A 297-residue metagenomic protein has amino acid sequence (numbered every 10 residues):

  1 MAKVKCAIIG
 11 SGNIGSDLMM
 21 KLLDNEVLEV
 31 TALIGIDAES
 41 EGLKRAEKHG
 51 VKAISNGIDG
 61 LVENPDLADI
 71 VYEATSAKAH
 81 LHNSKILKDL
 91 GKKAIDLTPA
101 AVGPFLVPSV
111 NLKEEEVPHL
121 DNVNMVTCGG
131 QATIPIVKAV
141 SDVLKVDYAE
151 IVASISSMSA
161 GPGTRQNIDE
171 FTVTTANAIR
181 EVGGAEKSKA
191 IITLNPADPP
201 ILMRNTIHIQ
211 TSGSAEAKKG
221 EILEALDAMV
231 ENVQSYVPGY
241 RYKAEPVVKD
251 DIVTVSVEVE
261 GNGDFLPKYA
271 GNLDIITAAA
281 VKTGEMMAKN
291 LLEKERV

Functional and structural regions predicted by a protein language model:
M1-A7, E26, N272-V297: N-terminal charge/polar-biased segments
M1-V152: N-terminal Rossmann-like NAD(P) cofactor-binding subdomain of oxidoreductases, focused on the glycine-rich
V4, M203-N205, V253: Change "...and in nucleic-acid phosphodiester-cleaving endonucleases..." to "...and in nucleic-acid processing enzymes
I9, Q131-K249, G263, P267-A270 (+2 more regions): Active-site-lining helix/loop region of Rossmann-like oxidoreductase modules
V62, L87, N195, E245 (+2 more regions): Sparse recognition of residues in long alpha-helices and their boundaries
L81, V146, K189, K289-N290 (+1 more regions): Generic macromolecular interface patches on structured domains
D250-E258: Short, low-order "capping/linker" segments at domain edges
